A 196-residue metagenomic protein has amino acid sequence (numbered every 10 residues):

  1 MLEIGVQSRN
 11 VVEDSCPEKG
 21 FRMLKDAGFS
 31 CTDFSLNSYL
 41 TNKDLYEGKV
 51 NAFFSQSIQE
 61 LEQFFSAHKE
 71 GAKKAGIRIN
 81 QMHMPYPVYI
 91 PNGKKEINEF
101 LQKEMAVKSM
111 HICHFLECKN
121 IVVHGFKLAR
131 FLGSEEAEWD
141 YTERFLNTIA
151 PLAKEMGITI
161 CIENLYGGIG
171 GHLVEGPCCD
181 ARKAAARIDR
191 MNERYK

Functional and structural regions predicted by a protein language model:
M1-K119, E136-A137, E143, N147 (+1 more regions): N-terminal pre-domain/capping segments
E3-V6, D14-S15, T32, L132 (+2 more regions): Acidic/histidine-rich catalytic cores of soluble enzymes
L40-K43, L116-L128, G157-G168, K196: Hydrophobic transmembrane alpha-helix bundles
N80-I90, V122-R130, G167-G170: Substrate-binding cleft and catalytic face of glycoside hydrolase catalytic domains, especially the flexible beta-alpha
